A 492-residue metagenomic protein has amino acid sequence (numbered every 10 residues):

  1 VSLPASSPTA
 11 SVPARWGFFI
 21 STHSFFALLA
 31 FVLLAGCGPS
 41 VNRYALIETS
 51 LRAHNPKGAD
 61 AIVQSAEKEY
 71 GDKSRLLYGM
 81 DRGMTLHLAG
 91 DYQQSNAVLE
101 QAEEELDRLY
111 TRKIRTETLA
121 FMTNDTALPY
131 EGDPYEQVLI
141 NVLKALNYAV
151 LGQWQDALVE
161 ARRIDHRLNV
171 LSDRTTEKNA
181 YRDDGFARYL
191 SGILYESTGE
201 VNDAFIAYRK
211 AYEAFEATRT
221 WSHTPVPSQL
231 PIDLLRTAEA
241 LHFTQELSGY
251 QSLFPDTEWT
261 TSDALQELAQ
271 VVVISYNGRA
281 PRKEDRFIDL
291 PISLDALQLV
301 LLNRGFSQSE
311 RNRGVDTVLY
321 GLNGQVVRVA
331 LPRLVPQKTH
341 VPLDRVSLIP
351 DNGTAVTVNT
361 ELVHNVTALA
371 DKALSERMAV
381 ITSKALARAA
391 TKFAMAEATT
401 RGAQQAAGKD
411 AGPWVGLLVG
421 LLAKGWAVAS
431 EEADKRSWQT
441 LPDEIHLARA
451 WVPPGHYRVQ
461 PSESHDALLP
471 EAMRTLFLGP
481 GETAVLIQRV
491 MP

Functional and structural regions predicted by a protein language model:
F31-P56, E67: Bacterial Sec signal peptide processing site at the extreme N-terminus
S40, L76-L77, E131-V138, K178 (+1 more regions): Start-of-helix signal in alpha-solenoid helical-repeat scaffolds, especially tetratricopeptide repeats
A45, D81, T85-L88, E136-L139 (+4 more regions): "A position-specific structural signal for the A-helix of alpha-solenoid helical repeats
G71-R75, L106-E117, N169-E177, Y212-T244 (+2 more regions): Boundary/linker segments of alpha-helical solenoid repeat arrays
A97-D107, R162-H166, G199-T220: TPR/TPR-like (Sel1-like) alpha-helical repeat modules
E397, R401-P492: C-terminal soluble interaction/assembly domains
